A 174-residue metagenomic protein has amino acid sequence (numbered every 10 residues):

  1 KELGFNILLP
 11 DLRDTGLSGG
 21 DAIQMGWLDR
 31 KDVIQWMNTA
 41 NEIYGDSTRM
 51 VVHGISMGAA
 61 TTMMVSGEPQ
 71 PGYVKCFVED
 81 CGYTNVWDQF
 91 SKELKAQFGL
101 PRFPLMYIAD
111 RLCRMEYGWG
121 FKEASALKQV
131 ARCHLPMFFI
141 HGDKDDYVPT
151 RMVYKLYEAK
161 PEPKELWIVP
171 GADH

Functional and structural regions predicted by a protein language model:
E2-G19: Conserved alpha/beta-hydrolase
I23-Y44: Alpha/beta-hydrolase active-site loop
Y44-S56: Alpha/beta-hydrolase fold nucleophile elbow
G54-M64: Glycine-rich nucleophile elbow surrounding the catalytic serine of serine-hydrolase chemistry
M64-G120, K128: Hydrolase active-site cap/lid region
R132-H134, F139-H141, D145: Short beta-strand/loop motif that positions the catalytic acidic residue of the alpha/beta-hydrolase fold
D146-M152: Conserved alpha/beta-hydrolase "acid-adjacent" motif
Y157-H174: Catalytic histidine neighborhood in serine/cysteine hydrolases with alpha/beta-hydrolase-type architecture
